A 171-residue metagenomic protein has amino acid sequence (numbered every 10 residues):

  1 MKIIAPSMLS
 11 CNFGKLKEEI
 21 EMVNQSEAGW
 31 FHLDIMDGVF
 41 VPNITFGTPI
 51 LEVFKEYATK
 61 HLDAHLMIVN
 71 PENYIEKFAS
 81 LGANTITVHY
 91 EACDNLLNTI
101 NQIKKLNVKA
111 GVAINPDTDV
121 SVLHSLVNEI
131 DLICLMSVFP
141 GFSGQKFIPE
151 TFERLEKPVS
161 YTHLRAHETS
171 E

Functional and structural regions predicted by a protein language model:
M1-L81, C93, L123-L126, K146 (+1 more regions): Conserved N-terminal beta1-alpha1 strand-loop-helix module at the mouth
A5-L9, D34, D63-M67, T87-H89 (+3 more regions): A cross-family glycoside hydrolase active-site/sugar-binding cleft signature
G38, G141, E171: Active-site loop signature of alpha/beta-hydrolase-fold enzymes
N84-L155, Y161: Conserved anion-binding
T162-T169: Conserved small/polar residues in nucleotide/adenosyl-binding loops
